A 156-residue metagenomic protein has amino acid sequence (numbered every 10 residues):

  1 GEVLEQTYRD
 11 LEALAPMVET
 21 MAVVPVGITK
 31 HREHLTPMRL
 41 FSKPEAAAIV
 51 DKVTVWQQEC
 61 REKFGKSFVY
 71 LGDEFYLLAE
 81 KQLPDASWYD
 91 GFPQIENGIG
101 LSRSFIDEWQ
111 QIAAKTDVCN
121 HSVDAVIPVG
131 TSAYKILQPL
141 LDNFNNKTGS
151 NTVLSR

Functional and structural regions predicted by a protein language model:
G1, S42, P128-S132: Alpha-helix initiation/capping motif
G1-H34, P44-E74: Conserved C-terminal portion of the radical SAM core fold that forms the substrate/S-adenosylmethionine-binding
R32, L78-E80, I136-L137: Short helix/loop capping segments that flank catalytic or ligand/cofactor-binding pockets
L35-L40, L83: Short glycine/threonine-rich loop-to-helix capping motif typified by GTGT followed within a few residues by an Asp-Pro
L40-D51, W88-N97: Acidic, Ser/Thr-rich peripheral helices and adjacent loops at domain boundaries
V53-W56, D107-K115, P139-L140: Glycine-rich, charged/polar anion/phosphate-binding loops that engage phosphate groups from diverse ligands
L78-S122: Active-site loop ensemble at the mouth of alpha/beta enzyme cores that anchors a bound cofactor
K115-D117, H121-R156: Redox- and metal-dependent alpha/beta enzyme cores, enriched for Fe-S-associated oxidoreductases and cofactor-handling
